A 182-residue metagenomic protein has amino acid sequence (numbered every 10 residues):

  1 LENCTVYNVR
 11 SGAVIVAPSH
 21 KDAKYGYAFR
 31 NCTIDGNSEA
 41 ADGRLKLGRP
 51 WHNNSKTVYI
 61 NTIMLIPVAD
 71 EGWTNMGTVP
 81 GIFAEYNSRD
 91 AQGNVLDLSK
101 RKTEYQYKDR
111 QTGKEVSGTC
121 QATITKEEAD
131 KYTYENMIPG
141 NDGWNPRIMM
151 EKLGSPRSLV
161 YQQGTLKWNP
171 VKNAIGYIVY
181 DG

Functional and structural regions predicted by a protein language model:
L1-I178: Sequence-level preference for short, compositionally simple segments enriched in small aliphatic or small polar residues
D181-G182: Change "in extracellular beta-sheet-rich domains … of secreted and cell-surface proteins" to "in beta-sheet-rich domains
